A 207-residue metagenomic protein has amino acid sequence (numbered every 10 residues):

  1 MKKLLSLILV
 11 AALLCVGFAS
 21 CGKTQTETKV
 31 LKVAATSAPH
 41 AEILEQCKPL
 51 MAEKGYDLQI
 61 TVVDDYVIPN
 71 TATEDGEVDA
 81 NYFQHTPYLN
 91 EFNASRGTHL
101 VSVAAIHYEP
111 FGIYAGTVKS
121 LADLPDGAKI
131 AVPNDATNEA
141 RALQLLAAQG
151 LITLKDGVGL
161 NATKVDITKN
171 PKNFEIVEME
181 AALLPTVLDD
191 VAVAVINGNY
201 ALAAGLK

Functional and structural regions predicted by a protein language model:
M1-V30, E53: Short, low-complexity disordered leader/linker segments with a strong preference for bacterial N-terminal type II
E27-A38, Y56-V62, K129-I130: Short, well-ordered beta-strand elements
A41-E74, V78-Y82: Extracytoplasmic small-molecule ligand-binding "clamshell" domains of the periplasmic binding protein/Venus flytrap
I60-T71, V158-T186: Short helix-initiation/N-cap motifs at beta->coil->alpha
Y66-G97, K119, A203: Pocket-flanking alpha-helical
E74-Q84, A128, L151, K172-E175 (+1 more regions): Alpha-to-beta junction loops
E91-V103, T117-V118, D190, V195 (+1 more regions): Ligand-binding "clamshell"
V103-I152: A conserved helix-loop-strand patch within extracytoplasmic ligand-binding domains of the periplasmic binding
